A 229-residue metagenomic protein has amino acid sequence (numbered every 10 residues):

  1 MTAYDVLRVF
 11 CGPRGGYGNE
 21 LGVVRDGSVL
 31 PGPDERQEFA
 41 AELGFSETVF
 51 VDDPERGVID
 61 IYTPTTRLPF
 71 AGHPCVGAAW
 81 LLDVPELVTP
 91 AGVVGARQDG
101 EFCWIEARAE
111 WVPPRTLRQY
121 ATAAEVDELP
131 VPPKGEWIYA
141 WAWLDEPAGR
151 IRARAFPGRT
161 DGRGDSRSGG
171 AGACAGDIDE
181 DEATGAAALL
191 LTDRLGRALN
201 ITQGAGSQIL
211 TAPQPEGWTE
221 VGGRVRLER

Functional and structural regions predicted by a protein language model:
M1-R229: Active-site proximal loop and beta-alpha junction motif in alpha/beta enzyme cores
